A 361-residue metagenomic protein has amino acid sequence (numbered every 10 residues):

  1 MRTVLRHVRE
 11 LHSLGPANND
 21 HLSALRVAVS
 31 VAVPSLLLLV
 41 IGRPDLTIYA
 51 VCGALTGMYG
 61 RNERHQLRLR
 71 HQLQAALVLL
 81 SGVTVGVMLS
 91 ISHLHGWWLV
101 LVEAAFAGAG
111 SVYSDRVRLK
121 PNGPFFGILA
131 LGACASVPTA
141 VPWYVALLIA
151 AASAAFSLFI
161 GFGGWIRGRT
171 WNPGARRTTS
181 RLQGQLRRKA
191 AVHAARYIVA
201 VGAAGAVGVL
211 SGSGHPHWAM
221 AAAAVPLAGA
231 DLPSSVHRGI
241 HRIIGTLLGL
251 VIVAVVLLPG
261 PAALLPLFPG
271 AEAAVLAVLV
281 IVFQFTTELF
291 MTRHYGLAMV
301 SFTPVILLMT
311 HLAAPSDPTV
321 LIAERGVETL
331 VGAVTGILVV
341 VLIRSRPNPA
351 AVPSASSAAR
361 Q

Functional and structural regions predicted by a protein language model:
M1-G127, L131-F302, M309-Q361: Alpha-helical transmembrane segments and their membrane-interface boundaries that form or gate the permeation pathway
